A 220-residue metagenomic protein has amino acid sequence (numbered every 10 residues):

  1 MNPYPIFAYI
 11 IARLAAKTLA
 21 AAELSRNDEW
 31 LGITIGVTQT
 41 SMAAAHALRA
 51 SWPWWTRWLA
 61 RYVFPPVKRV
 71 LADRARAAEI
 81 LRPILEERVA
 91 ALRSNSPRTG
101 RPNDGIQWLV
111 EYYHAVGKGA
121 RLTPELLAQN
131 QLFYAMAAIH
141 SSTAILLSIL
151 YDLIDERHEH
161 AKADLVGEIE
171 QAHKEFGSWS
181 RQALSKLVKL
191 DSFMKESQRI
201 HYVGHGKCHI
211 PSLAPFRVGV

Functional and structural regions predicted by a protein language model:
M1-A144: Cytochrome P450 heme-thiolate monooxygenase catalytic core
I11, A77, S142, L146 (+2 more regions): Alpha-helical interaction elements in eukaryotic regulators
L14, T18-E23, L85-L92, L153-H158 (+4 more regions): A generic secondary-structure signal for well-formed alpha-helical elements
S25-W30, A91-S96, H160-L165, F176 (+1 more regions): Short, flexible/disordered secondary-structure transition segments
I33, V37, I149, G167-E168 (+2 more regions): Short acidic/histidine-centered micro-motifs embedded in hydrophobic/aromatic stretches that mark compact functional
E79, P83, A163, G167 (+1 more regions): Replace "anionic and nucleotidyl ligands
S141-E168: Cytochrome P450 catalytic-core helices
Q171-V220: Conserved cytochrome P450 K-helix E-x-x-R motif and the immediately C-terminal K′/meander segment
